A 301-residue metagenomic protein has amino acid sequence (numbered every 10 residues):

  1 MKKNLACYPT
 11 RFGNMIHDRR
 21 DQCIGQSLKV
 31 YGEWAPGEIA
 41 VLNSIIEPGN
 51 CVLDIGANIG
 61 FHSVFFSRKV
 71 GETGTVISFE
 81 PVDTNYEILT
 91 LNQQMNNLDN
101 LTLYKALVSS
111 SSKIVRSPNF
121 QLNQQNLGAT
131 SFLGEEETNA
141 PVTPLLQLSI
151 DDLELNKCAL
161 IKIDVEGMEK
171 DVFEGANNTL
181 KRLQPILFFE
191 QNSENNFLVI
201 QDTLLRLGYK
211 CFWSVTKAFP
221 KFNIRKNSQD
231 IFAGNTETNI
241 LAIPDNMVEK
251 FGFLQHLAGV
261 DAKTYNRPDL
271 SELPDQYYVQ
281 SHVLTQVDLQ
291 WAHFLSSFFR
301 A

Functional and structural regions predicted by a protein language model:
M1-A301: Phosphate/nucleotide-binding beta-alpha loop and adjacent structural elements of enzyme active sites
